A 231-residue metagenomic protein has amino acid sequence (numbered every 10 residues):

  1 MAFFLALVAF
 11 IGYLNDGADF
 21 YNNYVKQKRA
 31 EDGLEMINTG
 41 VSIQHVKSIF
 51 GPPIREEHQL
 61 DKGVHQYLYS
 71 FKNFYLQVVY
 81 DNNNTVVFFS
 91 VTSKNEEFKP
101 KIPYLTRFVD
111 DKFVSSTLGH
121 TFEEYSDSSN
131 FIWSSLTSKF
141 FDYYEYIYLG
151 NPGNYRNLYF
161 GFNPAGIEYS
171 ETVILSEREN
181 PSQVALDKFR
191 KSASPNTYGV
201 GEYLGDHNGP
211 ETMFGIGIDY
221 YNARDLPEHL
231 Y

Functional and structural regions predicted by a protein language model:
M1-F20: Hydrophobic, helix-forming membrane-interacting segments
G12, F20-N23, L68, E202 (+2 more regions): Intrinsically disordered, low-complexity N-terminal regions enriched in serine/proline/glycine with scattered basic
D19-D110: Short N-terminal edge-element motif at the start of the domain
V91-Y231: Non-cytosolic coordination micro-motifs
